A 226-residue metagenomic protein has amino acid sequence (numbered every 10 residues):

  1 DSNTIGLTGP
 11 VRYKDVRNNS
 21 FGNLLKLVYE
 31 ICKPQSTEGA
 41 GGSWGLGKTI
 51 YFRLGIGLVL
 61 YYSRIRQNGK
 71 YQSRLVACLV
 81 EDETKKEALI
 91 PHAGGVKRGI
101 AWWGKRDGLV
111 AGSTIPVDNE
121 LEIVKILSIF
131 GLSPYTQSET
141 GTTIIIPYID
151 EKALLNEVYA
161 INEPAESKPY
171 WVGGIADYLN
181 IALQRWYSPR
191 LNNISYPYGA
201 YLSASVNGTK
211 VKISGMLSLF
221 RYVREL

Functional and structural regions predicted by a protein language model:
D1-K26, H92-G94, R98-A101, A111 (+2 more regions): Compositionally biased, flexible interaction segments
D1-K70: Flexible ATP-lid and adjacent glycine-rich G1/G2 motifs of the Bergerat
G6, Q67-S73, K86-A88, A153-L155 (+1 more regions): Short, surface-exposed beta-strand/loop "edge" segments at domain boundaries and coil↔beta transitions
V11-V16, G57, L75-E81, Y159-P164 (+1 more regions): Short secondary-structure boundary/capping segments
S20-C32, L75-A77, Y187, L219-E225: Generic hydrophobic, helix-prone segments enriched in Leu/Val/Ile
G41-S63, L75-A77, G141-I149, L179 (+3 more regions): Long, contiguous hydrophobic alpha-helical segments, chiefly transmembrane helices and signal peptides
V59-D107, S113: Flexible phosphate/Mg2+-sensing switch loops adjacent to catalytic phosphate-binding sites
G94-R98, W103-L226: N-terminal assembly/transducer modules of large multi-domain enzymes, emphasizing dimerization/partner-binding
